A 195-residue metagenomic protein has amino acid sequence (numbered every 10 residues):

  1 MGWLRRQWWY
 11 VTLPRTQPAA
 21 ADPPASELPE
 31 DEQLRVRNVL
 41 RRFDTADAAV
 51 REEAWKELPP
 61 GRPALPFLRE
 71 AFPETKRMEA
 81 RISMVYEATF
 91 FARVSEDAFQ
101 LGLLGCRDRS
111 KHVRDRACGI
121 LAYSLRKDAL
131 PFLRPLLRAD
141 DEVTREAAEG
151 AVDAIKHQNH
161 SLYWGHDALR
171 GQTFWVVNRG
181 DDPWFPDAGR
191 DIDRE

Functional and structural regions predicted by a protein language model:
M1-A64, R179-E195: N-terminal alpha-helical scaffold/docking segments in eukaryotic complex subunits
S26-R41, P60-E74, R93-R107, R126-R138 (+1 more regions): Amphipathic alpha-helical scaffolding segments comprising HEAT/armadillo-like alpha-solenoid repeats
A46-D47, K76-R77, R109-S110, D140-D141: Short inter-helical turns and helix N-cap capping residues of alpha-solenoid HEAT/ARM repeat scaffolds
V50-R51, R81, R114, R145: Residue-level detector of extended alpha-helical repeat arrays and alpha-solenoid scaffolds
E53-A54, M84, A117, A148: Conserved hydrophobic register position within alpha-solenoid helical repeats
E57, E87, I120, A151-A154 (+1 more regions): Core register positions within helices of long alpha-helical scaffolds
R145-E195: Eukaryotic acidic, Ser/Thr-rich intrinsically disordered low-complexity regions
